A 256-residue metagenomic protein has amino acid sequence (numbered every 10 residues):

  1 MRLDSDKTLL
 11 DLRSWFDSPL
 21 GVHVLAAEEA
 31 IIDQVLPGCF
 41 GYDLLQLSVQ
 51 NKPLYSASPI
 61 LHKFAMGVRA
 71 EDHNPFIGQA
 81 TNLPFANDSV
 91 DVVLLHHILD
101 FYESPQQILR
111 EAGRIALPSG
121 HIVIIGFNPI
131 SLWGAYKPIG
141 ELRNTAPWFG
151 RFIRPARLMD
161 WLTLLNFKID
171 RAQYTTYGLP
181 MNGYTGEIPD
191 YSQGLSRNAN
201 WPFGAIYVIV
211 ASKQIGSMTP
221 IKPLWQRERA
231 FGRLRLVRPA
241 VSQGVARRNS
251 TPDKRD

Functional and structural regions predicted by a protein language model:
A30, Q34-L83: Class I SAM-dependent methyltransferase SAM/SAH-binding core
T81-V93: A short acidic, Gly/Pro-enriched loop at the edge of an enzyme's catalytic core that lines a small-molecule cofactor
D91-Q106: A short SAM/SAH-binding and catalytic strip from SAM-dependent methyltransferases
Q106-H121: A short glycine-rich, Lys/Arg-flanked "PGG" loop and its adjoining helix->strand segment in the class I
H121-F149: Conserved class I S-adenosyl-L-methionine
F149-A172: Short alpha-helix
I169-G194, P202-F203: Conserved catalytic loop of SAM-dependent methyltransferase domains
Y191-D256: C-terminal lobe and adjacent flexible extensions of AdoMet/dcAdoMet transferase-like proteins
